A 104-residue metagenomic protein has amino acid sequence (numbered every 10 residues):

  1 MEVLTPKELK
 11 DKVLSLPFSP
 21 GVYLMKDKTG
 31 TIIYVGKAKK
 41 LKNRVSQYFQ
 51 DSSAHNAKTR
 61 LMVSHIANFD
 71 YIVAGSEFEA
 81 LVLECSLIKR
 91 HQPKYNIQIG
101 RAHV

Functional and structural regions predicted by a protein language model:
M1-R101: Acidic, glycine-enriched active-site microenvironments
